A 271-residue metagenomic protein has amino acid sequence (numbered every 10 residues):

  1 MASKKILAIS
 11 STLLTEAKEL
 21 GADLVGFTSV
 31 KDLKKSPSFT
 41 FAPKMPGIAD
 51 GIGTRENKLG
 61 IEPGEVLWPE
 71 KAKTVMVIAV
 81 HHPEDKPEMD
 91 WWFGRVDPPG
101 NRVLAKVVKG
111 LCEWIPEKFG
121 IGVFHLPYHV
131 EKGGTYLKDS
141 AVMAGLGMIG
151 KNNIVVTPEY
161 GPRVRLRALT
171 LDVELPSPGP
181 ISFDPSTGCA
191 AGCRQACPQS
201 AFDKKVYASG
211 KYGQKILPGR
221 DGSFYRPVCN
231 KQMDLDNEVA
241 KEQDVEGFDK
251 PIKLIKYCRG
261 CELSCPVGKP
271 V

Functional and structural regions predicted by a protein language model:
M1-R95: Non-catalytic, usually N-terminal nucleic-acid engagement modules in DNA/RNA processing proteins
K86-P87, W92-V271: Catalytic cores of enzyme domains
